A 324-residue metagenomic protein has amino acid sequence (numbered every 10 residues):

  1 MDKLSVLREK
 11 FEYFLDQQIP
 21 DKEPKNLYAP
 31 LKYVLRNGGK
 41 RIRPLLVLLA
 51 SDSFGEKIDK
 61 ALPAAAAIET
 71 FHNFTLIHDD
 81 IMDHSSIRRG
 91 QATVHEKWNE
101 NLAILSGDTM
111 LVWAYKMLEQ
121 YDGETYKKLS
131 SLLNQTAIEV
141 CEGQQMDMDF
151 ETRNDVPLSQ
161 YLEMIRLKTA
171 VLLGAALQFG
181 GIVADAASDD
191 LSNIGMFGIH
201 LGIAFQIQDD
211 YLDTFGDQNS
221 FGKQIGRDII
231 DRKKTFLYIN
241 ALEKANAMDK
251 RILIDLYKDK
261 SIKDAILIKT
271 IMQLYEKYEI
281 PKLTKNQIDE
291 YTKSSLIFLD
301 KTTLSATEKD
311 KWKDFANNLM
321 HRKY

Functional and structural regions predicted by a protein language model:
V6-K10, D16-K250, E290, N317-M320: Mg2+-dependent prenyl diphosphate-binding active-site environment of isoprenoid biosynthetic enzymes
F54, P281, T302-S305: Short strand->helix junction
M117, F298-K301: A generic secondary-structure signal
D155, D185, I262, K301-T303: Short, conserved sequence motifs enriched in acidic/basic residues, glycine, and aromatics that mark functional "hot
Y238, S295, W312: Hydrophobic, well-ordered secondary-structure elements that form the walls of internal hydrophobic environments
R251-L299: Mobile late-domain/C-terminal helix-loop "cap" segments that border catalytic sites or the cytosolic face
Y291, T303-Y324: Short, amphipathic C-terminal "tail helix"
